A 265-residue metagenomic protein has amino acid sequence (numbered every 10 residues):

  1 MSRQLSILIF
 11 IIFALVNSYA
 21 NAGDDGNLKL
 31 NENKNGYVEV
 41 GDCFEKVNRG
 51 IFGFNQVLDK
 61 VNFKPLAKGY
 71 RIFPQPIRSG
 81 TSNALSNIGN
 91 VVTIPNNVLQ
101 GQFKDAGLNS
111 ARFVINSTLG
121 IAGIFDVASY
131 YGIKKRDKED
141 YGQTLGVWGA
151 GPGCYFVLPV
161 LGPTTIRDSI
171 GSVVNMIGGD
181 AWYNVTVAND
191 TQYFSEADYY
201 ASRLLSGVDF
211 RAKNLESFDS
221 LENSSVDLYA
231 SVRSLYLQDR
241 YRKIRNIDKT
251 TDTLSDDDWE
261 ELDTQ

Functional and structural regions predicted by a protein language model:
M1-I7: Bacterial N-terminal signal peptides that target proteins for export
L8-V16: Bacterial N-terminal signal peptides
V16-D24: Sec/Tat signal peptide C-region and signal peptidase I cleavage site
G23-V38, W148-Q265: A structured, mid-to-C-terminal "fold-capping" secondary-structure block
G36-V47, D59: Short, membrane-interfacial amphipathic segments enriched in basic
K46-V47, P76-N83, A106-N116: Alpha-helical scaffold segments that form or flank carboxylate-/histidine-based iron centers
V61-S79, Y131, G142: Membrane interface segments of multi-pass transport proteins and intramembrane proteases
N87-I166: Mid-length scaffold segments of soluble, non-membrane domains
